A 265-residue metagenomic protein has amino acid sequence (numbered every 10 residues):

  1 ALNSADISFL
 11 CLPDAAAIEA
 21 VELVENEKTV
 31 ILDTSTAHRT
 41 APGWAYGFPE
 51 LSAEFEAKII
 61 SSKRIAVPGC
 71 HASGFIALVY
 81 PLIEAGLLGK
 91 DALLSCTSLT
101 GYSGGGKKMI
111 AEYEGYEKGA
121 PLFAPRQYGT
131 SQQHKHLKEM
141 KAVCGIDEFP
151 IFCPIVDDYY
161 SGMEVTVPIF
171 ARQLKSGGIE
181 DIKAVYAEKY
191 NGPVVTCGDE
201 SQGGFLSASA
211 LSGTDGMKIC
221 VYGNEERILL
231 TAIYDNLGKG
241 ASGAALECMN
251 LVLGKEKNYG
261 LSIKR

Functional and structural regions predicted by a protein language model:
A1-L122, R126-Y128, C220-N224, K264: N-terminal Rossmann-like NAD(P) cofactor-binding subdomain of oxidoreductases, focused on the glycine-rich
L51-E56, R64, K107, Q133 (+3 more regions): Short capping/connector residues at structural and topological boundaries
C70, Q173, N236: Residue-level signal for short, function-critical loop segments
I76-I83, L137-K141, K183, G243-N250: Predominant activation on well-ordered alpha-helical scaffold segments within soluble catalytic domains
A92-L93, T97-S98, Y102-T231: C-terminal substrate-binding/catalytic lobe of Rossmann-fold NAD(P)-dependent oxidoreductases
G216-R265: NAD(P)-dependent Rossmann-like dehydrogenase/reductase catalytic/cofactor-binding core
